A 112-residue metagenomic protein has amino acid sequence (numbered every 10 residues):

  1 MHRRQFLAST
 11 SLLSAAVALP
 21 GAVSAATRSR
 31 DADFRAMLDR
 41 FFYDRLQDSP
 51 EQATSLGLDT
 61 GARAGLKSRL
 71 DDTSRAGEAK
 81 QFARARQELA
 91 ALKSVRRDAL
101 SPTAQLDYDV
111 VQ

Functional and structural regions predicted by a protein language model:
L7-Q112: N-terminal maturation segment of proteins
